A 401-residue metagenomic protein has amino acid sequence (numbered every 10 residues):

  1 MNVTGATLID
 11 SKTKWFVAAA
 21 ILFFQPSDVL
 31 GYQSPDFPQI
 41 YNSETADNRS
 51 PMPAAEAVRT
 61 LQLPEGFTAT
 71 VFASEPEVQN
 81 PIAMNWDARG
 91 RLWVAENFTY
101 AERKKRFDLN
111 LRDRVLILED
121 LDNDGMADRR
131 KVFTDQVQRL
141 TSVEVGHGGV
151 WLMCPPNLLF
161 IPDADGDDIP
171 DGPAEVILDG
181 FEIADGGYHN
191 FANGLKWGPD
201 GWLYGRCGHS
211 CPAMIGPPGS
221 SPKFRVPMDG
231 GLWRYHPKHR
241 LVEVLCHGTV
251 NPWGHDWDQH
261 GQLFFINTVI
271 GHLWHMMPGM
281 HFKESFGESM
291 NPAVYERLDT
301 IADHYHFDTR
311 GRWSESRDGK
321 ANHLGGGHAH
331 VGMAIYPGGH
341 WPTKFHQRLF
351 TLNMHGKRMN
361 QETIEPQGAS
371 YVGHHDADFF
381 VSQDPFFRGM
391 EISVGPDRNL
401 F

Functional and structural regions predicted by a protein language model:
N2-F16: Bacterial N-terminal signal peptides that target proteins for export
K14-D28: Bacterial N-terminal signal peptides
L30-F401: Beta-propeller domains with acidic blade repeats across secreted/periplasmic ectodomains and cytosolic WD/CNH propellers
